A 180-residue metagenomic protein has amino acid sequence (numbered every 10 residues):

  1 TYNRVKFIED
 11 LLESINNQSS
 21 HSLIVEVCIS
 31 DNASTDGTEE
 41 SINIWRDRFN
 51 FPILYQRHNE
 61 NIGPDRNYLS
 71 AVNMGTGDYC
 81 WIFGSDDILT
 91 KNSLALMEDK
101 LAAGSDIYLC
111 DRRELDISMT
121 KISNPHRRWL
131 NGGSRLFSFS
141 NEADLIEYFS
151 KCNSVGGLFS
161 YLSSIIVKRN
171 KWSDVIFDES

Functional and structural regions predicted by a protein language model:
R4-N17: Short, well-formed alpha-helical segments that are part of the catalytic scaffolds of diverse glycosyltransferases
E9, D36-W45, R66, N92: Acidic helix N-cap motif at the loop->helix transition within catalytic regions of sugar-transfer enzymes
D31-E40, E60, G84: A conserved acidic beta->alpha catalytic loop
H58-G75: Glycine-rich, basic loop-to-helix element that forms the pyrophosphate-binding segment of sugar-nucleotide handling
C80: Short aromatic/hydrophobic "clamp" motif used to bind/position activated sugar donors
G84-I88, D111: The conserved acidic donor/metal-binding loop of glycosyltransferases
N92-N131: Conserved donor NDP-sugar-binding/catalytic core segment of glycosyltransferases
G133-S180: Conserved nucleotide-sugar donor-binding catalytic segment
